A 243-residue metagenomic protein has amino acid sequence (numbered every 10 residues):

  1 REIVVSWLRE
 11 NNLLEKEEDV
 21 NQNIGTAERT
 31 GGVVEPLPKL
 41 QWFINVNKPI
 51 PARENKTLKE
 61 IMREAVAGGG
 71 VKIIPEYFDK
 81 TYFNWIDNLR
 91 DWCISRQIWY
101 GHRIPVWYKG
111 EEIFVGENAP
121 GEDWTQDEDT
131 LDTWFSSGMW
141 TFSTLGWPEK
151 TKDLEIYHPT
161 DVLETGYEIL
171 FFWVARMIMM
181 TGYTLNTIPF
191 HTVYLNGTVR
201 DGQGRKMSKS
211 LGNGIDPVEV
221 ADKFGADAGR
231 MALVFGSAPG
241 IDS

Functional and structural regions predicted by a protein language model:
R1-G110, R205, L211-S243: Residue patterns forming the tRNA-binding/recognition surfaces of aminoacyl-tRNA synthetases and related DALR
Q97-G240: Alpha-helical recognition segments enriched in aromatics with Gly/Pro capping that present substrate-recognition
